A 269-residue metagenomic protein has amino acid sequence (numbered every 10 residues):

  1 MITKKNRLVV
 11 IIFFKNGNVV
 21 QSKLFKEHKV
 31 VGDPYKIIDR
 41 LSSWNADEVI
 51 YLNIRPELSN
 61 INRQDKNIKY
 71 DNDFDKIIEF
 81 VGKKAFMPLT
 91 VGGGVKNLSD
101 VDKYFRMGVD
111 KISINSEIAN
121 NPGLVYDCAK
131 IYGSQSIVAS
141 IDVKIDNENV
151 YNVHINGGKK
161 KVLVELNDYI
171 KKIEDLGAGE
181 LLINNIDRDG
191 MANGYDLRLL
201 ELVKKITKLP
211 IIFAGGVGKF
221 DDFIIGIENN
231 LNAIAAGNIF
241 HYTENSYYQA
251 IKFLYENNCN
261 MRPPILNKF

Functional and structural regions predicted by a protein language model:
R7-I11, E48, F86-T90, D110-S113 (+5 more regions): Structural preference for beta-strand elements that scaffold enzyme active sites
F13, L41, V49, V91 (+6 more regions): Conserved, mostly hydrophobic/aromatic
F14-V20, F105, V109-I183, D187-R188: Conserved anion-binding
E48-D73, S116, L182-N193: Glycine-rich, proline-tolerant flexible connector loops at the mouths of alpha/beta enzymes
D65-I77, V162-N167, N193-L202: Charged helix-capping and loop-helix junction motifs
K66-K130: Glycine/small-residue-rich loop that forms an oxyanion/phosphate-binding "nest" at active or ligand-binding sites
A85-G108, R198-I234: Catalytic cores of alpha/beta
G123-Y132, I224-L266: C-terminal helical cap(s) of enzyme catalytic domains, especially alpha/beta-barrels
